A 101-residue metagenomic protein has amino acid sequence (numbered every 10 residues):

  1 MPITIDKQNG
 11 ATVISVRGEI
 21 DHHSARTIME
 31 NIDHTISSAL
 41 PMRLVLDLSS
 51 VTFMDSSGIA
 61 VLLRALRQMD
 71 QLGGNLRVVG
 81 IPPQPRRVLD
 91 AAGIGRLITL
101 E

Functional and structural regions predicted by a protein language model:
P2-E30: STAS-typified acidic loop motif
H22-L97: Amphipathic alpha-helical interaction surfaces in cytosolic regulatory modules
T99-E101: Short acidic-hydrophobic, aromatic-tinged amphipathic segments that line or gate anion-handling sites
